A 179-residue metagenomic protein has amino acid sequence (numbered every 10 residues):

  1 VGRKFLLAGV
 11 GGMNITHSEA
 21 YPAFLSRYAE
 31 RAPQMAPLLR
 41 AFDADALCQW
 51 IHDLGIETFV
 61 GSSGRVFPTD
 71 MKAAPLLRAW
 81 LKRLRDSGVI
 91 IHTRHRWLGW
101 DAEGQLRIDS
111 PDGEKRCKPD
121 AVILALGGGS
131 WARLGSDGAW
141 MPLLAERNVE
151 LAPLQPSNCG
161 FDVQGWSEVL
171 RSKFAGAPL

Functional and structural regions predicted by a protein language model:
V1-V10: Glycine-rich FAD pyrophosphate-binding loop
K4, I15-T16, W100: Residues that scaffold the ATP/ADP-binding catalytic core of kinase and kinase-like folds
L7, A74-P75, A79-L179: Predominantly flavin-linked oxidoreductase catalytic cores and closely associated redox partners
V10-V60: Glycine-rich active-site loop/strand segments that organize a redox cofactor
G11, S63-G64, A102-Q105: Beta-strand-connecting loop/turn residues
E19, I51, F67, G104-I108: Aromatic-residue hotspot detector
A20, R31, D43-L54, K72 (+4 more regions): Generic hydrophobic, aliphatic-rich segments that mediate packing or membrane embedding
E30-L38, H52-R78, P119-R133: Helix-loop-beta segment of a Rossmann-like dinucleotide-binding subdomain
